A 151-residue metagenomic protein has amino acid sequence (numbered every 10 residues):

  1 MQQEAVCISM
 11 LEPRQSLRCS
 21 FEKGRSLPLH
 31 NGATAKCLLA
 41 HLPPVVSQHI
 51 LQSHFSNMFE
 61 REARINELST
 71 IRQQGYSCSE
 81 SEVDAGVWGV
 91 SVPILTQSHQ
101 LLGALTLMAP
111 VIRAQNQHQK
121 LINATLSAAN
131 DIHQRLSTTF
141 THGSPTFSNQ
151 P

Functional and structural regions predicted by a protein language model:
M1-Q3, I8-L11: Short hydrophobic alpha-helical segments used for membrane anchoring or interfacial signaling
L11-R14, K120-I122: Short, glycine/charged-enriched secondary-structure capping and boundary segments
R14-V83: Short, solvent-exposed recognition segments
R61-E62, E67-S69, Q74, A85-G86 (+1 more regions): Juxtadomain coupling helices with adjacent low-complexity linkers
I94-Q97: Sensor-regulatory modules in signal-transduction proteins
